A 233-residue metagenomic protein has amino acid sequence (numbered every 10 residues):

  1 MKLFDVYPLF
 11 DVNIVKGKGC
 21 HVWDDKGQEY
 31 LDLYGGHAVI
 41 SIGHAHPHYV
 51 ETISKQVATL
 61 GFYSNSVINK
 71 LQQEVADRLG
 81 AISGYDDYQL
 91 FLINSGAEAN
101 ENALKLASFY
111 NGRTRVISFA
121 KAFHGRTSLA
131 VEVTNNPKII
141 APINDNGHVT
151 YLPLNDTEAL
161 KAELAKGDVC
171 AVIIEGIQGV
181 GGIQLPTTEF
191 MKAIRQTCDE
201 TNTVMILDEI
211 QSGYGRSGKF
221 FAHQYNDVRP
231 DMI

Functional and structural regions predicted by a protein language model:
M1-H21, Q56, R78: Active-site-adjacent loop/helix segments that line or gate small-molecule/cofactor pockets in enzymes
Q28, A171, V204-M205: Hydrophobic "anchor" residues on beta-strands that sit immediately upstream of conserved functional sites
E29-R113: Glycine-rich loop-to-alpha-helix module at the N-terminal edge of alpha/beta enzyme cores
V39-I42, G179-G182, S212-Y214: Short, small-residue-enriched loops and turns at beta-alpha junctions that line or gate enzyme active sites
D77-A171: PLP-dependent aspartate aminotransferase-fold enzymes
D168-I183: Short acidic, glycine-rich surface-loop motifs adjacent to enzyme active sites
Q184-G218: Catalytic PLP-binding core of fold-type I/II PLP enzymes
A222-I233: Conserved active-site segment immediately N-terminal to the catalytic lysine that forms the internal aldimine
